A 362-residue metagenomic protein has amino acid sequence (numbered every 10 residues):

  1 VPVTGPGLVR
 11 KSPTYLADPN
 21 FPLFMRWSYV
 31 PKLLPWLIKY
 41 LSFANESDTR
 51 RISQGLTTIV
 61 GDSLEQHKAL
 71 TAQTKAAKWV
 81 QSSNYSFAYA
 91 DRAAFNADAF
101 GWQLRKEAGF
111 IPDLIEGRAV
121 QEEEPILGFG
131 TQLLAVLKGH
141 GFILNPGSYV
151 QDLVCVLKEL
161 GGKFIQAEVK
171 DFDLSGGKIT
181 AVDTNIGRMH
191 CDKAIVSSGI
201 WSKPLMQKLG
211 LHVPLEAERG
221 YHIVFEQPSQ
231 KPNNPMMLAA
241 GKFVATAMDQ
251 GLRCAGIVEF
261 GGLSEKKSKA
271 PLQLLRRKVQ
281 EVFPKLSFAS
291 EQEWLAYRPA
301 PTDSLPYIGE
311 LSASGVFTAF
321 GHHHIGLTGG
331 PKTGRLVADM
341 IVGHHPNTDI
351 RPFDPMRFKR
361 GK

Functional and structural regions predicted by a protein language model:
V1-F43, D171-I179, G187-G315: Active-site substrate-recognition segment that forms the wall of the catalytic cavity or substrate channel
L34-C155: Rossmann-like flavin
L56-S63, S198, P271, L275 (+1 more regions): Hydrophobic/aromatic residues within well-ordered alpha-helical segments
A69-Q81, E159-K163, L211, F283-A289 (+1 more regions): Surface-exposed helix-capping loop/turn segments at secondary-structure junctions
Q73, V156, K208, L336 (+1 more regions): Active-site catalytic microenvironments for nucleophilic, acid-base chemistry
A93, I200-W201, K332: Alpha-helix/helix-capping structural signal
P112, A239-A240, Q280-K362: C-terminal catalytic lobe of FAD-dependent flavoproteins
L114-E124, F142, K163-T180: A conserved short coil-to-beta-strand element within the FAD-binding core of flavoproteins
